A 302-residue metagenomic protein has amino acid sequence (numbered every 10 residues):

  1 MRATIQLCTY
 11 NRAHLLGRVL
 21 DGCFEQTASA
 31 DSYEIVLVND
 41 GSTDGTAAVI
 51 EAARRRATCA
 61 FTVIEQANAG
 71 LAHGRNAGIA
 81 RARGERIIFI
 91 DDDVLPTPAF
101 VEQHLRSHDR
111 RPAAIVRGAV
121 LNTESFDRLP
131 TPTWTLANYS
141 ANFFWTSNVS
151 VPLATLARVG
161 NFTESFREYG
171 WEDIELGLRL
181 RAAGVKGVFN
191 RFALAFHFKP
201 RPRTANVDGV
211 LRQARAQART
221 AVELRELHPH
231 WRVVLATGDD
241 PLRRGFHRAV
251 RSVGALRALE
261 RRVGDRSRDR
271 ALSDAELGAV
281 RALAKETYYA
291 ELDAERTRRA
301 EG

Functional and structural regions predicted by a protein language model:
A3-L15, V19, Q26, V38 (+1 more regions): A conserved hydrophobic helix/loop-capping motif in glycosyltransferases and polysaccharide synthases
G22, N39-A48, D91-L95: A conserved acidic beta->alpha catalytic loop
G22-S32: Short, acidic, metal-binding catalytic loop of nucleotide-sugar glycosyltransferases
Q66-A82, F143: Glycine-rich, basic loop-to-helix element that forms the pyrophosphate-binding segment of sugar-nucleotide handling
I87: Short aromatic/hydrophobic "clamp" motif used to bind/position activated sugar donors
L95-L129: Conserved donor NDP-sugar-binding/catalytic core segment of glycosyltransferases
E168-L176: Acidic donor-binding loop at a coil-to-helix junction in glycosyltransferase catalytic cores that engages
R219-T220, E226-G302: Terminal low-complexity segments of carbohydrate-biosynthetic enzymes
